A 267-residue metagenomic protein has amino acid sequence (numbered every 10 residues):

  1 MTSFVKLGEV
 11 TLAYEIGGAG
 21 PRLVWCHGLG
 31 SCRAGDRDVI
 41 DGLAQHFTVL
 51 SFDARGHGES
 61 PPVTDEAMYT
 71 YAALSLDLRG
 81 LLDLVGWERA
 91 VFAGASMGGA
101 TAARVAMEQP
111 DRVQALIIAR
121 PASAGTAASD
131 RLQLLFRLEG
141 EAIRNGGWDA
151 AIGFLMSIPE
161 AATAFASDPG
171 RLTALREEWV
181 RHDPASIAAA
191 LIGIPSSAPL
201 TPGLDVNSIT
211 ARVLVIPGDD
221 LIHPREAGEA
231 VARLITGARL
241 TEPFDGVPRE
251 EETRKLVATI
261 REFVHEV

Functional and structural regions predicted by a protein language model:
L7-P62: Conserved HGGG/HGGXW glycine-rich cap/lid loop of the alpha/beta-hydrolase fold
D41, L50-A93: Active-site loop/oxyanion-hole signature of alpha/beta-hydrolase fold enzymes
G94-G98, A102: Gly/Ala-rich beta-loop-alpha elbow adjacent to hydrolase catalytic centers
A103, M107-E108, R112-N145: Flexible "cap/lid" loop of the alpha/beta hydrolase fold
A127-S129, N145-S196: Conserved alpha/beta-hydrolase catalytic His-Asp/Glu region
I209, V215-P217: Short beta-strand/loop motif that positions the catalytic acidic residue of the alpha/beta-hydrolase fold
L221-A227: Conserved alpha/beta-hydrolase "acid-adjacent" motif
G237-V267: Catalytic active-site module of serine/aspartate enzymes centered on a nucleophile-bearing elbow/loop
